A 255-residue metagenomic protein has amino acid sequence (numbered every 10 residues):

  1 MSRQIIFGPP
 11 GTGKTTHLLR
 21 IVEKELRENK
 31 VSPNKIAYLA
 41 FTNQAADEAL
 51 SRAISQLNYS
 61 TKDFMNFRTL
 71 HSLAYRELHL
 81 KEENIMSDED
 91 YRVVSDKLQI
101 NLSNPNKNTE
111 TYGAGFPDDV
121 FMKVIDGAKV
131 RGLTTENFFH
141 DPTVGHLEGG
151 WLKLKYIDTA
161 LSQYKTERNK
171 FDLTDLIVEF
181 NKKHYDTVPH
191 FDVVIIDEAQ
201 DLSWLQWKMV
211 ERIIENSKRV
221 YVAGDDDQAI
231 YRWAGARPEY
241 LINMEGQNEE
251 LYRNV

Functional and structural regions predicted by a protein language model:
M1-E83: P-loop NTPase Walker
M1-G8, T16-H17, K35, N106-I195 (+3 more regions): Accessory N-terminal region flanking or inserted into the helicase ATPase core in nucleic-acid motor proteins
P9-T12, R20, F41-N43, Q200-V255: Conserved helicase motor core of SF1/SF2 NTP-dependent helicases
R20-E28, S51-S55, V178-Y185, K208-E215: Short, well-ordered alpha-helices that flank and scaffold nucleotide-derived cofactor binding pockets
V31-K35, Q56-F64, L80-V93, L102-T109 (+3 more regions): Short, polar/flexible loop-turn hinges at active-site or ligand-entry regions and domain interfaces
D47-L50, T174, P238: Short, surface-exposed alpha-helical segments at coil->helix boundaries
I54, T61-F64, T69, D88-K97 (+2 more regions): SF2 helicase/translocase NTPase motor core, specifically the RecA-like lobe 1 inter-motif segment between Walker
